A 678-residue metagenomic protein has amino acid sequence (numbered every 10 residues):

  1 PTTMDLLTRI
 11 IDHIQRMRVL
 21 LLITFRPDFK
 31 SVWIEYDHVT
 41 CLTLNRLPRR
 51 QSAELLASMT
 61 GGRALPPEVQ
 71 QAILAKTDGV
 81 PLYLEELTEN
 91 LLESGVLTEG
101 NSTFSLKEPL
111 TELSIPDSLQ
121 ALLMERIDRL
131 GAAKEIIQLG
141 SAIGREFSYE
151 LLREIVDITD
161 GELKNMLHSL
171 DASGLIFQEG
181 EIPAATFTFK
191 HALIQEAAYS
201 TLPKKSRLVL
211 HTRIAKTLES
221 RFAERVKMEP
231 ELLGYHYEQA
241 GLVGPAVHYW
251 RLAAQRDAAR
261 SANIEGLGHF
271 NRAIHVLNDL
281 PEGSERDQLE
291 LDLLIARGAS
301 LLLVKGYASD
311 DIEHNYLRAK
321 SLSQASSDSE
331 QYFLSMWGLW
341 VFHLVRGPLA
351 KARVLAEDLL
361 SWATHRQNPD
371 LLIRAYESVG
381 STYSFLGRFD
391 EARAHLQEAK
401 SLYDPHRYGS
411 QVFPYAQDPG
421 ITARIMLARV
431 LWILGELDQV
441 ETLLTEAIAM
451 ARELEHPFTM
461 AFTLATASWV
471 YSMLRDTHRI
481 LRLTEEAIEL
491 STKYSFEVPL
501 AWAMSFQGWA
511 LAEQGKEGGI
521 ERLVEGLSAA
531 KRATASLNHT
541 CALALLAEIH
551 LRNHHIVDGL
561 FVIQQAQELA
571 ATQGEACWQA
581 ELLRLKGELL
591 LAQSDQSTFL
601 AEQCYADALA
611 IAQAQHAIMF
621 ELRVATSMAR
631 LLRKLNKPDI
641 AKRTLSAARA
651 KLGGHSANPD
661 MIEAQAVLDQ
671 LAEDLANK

Functional and structural regions predicted by a protein language model:
P1-L20: Conserved Walker B catalytic segment
R9, D160, F177-Q178, A197-L402 (+14 more regions): Inter-helical turn/loop elements of alpha-helical hairpins
I10, L21, T43, R50-G268 (+3 more regions): Short secondary-structure boundary elements
R26-T40: Short regulatory helix/loop adjacent to the ATP-binding pocket of P-loop NTPases
G140, G508, G519, G526 (+1 more regions): Long hydrophobic segments that form regular secondary structure
P419-T422: Extended HEAT/HEAT-like alpha-solenoid repeat tracts in very large eukaryotic scaffold/adaptor proteins
V498, W502-K516, L545: A conserved active-site cap/scaffold subdomain adjacent to cofactor or substrate pockets
C541-R552: Long, well-ordered mid-to-C-terminal structural blocks that present hydrophobic/aromatic surfaces
